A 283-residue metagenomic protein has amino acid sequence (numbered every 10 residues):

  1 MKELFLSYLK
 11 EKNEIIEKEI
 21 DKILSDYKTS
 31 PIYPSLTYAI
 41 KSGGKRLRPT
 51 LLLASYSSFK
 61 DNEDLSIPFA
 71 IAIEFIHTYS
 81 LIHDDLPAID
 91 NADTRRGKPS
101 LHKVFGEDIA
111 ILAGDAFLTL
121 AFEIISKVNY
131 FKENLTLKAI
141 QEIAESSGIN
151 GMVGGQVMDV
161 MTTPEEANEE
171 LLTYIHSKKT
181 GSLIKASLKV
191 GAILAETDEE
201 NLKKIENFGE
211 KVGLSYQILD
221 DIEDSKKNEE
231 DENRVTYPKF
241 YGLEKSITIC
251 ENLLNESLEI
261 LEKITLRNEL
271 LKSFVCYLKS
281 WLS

Functional and structural regions predicted by a protein language model:
M1-S283: All-alpha prenyltransferase/terpene-synthase fold signal
